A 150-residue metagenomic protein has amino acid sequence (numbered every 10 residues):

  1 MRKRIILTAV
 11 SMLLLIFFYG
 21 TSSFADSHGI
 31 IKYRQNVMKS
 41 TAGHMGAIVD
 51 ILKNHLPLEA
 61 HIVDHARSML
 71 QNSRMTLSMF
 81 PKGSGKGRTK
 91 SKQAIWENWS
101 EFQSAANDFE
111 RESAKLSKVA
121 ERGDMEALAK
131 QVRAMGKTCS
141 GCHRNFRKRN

Functional and structural regions predicted by a protein language model:
M1-V10: Bacterial N-terminal signal peptides that target proteins for export
L15-S23: C-terminal segment of classical bacterial N-terminal signal peptides
F17, S113-A114, C139: A short hydrophobic/aromatic micro-motif that marks alpha-helical segments and, especially, helix-coil
S27-A134: Extracytoplasmic c-type cytochrome modules immediately beyond a signal peptide or single-pass transmembrane anchor
G123, N145-N150: Inter-heme linker and motif-flanking segments adjacent to c-type heme-binding CXXCH motifs in c-type cytochromes
M135-R147: The canonical Cys-X-X-Cys-His
